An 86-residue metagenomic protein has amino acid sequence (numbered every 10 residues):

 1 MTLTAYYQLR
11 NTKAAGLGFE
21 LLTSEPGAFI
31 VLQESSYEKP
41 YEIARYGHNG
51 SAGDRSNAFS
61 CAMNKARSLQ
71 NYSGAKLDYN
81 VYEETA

Functional and structural regions predicted by a protein language model:
M1-E38: Short N-terminal "domain-start" leader segments that mark the transition from disordered tails or signal peptides into
M1-T4, N80-A86: Short intrinsically disordered terminal tails
R10, N49-K76: A short, charged, amphipathic alpha-helix used as a generic interaction element across diverse proteins
G16, F59, E83-T85: N-terminal compositionally biased or targeting/leader segments
F19, F29, R67, Y72-Y82: Short glycine-aromatic motifs
P26-G27, K39, F59, L77: Generic short amphipathic/hydrophobic targeting helices enriched at N-termini, encompassing Sec-type signal peptides
L32-Q33, R45, E83: Intrinsic disorder/low-complexity segments, especially N-terminal tails and targeting/processing regions
E38-R45: Surface-exposed loop/edge segments in extracytoplasmic proteins
